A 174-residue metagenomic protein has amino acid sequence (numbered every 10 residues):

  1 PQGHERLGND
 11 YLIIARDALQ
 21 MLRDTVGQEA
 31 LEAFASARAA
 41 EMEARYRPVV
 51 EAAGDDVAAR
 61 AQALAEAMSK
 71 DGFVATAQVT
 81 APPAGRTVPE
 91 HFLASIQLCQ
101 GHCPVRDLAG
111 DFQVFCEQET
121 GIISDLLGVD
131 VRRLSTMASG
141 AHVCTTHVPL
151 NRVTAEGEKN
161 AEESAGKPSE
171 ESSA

Functional and structural regions predicted by a protein language model:
P1-L7, T80-G85: Proteins with a high burden of low-complexity, intrinsically disordered sequence enriched in S/T/G/P/A and R, requiring
Q2-L7, V105-D107, R152-E156: Short, charged/polar, Gly/Pro-enriched secondary-structure boundary elements
Q2-Q28: Conserved segment of winged-helix/HTH DNA-binding domains
Q20-H147: Mid-protein regulatory/catalytic core that forms ligand/cofactor-binding pockets and protein-protein interaction
H142, K167-A174: Long, compositionally biased intrinsically disordered regions
A155-G166: Short, low-complexity, charge-dense intrinsically disordered segments
